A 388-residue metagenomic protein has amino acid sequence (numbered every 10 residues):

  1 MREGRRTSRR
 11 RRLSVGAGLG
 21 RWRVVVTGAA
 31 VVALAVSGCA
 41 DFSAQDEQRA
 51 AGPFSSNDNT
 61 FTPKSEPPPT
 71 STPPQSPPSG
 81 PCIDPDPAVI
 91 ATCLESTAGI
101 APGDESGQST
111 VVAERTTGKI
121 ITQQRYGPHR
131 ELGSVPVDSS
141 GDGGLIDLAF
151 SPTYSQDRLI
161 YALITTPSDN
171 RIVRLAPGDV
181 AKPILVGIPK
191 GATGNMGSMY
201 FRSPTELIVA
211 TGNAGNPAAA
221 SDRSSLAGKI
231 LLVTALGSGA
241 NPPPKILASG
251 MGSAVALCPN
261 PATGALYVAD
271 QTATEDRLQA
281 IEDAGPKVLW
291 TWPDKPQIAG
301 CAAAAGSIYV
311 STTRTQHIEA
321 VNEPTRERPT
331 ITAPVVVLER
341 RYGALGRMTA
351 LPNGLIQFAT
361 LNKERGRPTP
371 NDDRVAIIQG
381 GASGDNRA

Functional and structural regions predicted by a protein language model:
R2-A388: Sequence/structural signature of beta-propeller domains
